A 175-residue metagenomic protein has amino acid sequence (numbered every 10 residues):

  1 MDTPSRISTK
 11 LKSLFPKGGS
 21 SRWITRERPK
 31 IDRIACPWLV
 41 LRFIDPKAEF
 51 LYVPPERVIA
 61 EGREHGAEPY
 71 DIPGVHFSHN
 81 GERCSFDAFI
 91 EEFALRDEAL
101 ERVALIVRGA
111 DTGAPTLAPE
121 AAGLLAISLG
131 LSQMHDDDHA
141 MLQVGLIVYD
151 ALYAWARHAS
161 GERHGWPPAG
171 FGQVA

Functional and structural regions predicted by a protein language model:
M1-S5: N-terminal acidic, proline/glycine-rich, low-complexity intrinsically disordered segments
R6-L41, D45-A48, P54-R57, P73 (+2 more regions): Non-catalytic regulatory/linker segments of enzymes
K17-P115: Polyanion-binding interface signature
E92-V174: A charged, amphipathic interaction segment
